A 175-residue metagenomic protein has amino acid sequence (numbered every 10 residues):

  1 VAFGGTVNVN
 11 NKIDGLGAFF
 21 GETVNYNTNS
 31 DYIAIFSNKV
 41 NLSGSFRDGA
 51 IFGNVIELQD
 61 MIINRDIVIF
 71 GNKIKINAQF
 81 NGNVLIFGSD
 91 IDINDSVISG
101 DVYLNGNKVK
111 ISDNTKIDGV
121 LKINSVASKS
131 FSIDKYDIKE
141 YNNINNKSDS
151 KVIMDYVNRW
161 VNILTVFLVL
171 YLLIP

Functional and structural regions predicted by a protein language model:
V1-T165: Extended beta-solenoid/beta-helix repeat architectures
V169-P175: Juxtamembrane interface at the cytosolic side of transmembrane helices
